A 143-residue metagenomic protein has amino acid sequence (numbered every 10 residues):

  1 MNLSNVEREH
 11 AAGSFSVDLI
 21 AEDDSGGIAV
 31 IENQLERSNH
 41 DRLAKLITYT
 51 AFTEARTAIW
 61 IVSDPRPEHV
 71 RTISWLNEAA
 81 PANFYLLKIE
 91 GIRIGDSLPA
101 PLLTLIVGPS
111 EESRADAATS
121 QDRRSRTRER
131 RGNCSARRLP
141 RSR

Functional and structural regions predicted by a protein language model:
M1-S142: Charged, terminal alpha-helix-loop-beta segments that serve as non-catalytic nucleic-acid engagement and/or assembly
